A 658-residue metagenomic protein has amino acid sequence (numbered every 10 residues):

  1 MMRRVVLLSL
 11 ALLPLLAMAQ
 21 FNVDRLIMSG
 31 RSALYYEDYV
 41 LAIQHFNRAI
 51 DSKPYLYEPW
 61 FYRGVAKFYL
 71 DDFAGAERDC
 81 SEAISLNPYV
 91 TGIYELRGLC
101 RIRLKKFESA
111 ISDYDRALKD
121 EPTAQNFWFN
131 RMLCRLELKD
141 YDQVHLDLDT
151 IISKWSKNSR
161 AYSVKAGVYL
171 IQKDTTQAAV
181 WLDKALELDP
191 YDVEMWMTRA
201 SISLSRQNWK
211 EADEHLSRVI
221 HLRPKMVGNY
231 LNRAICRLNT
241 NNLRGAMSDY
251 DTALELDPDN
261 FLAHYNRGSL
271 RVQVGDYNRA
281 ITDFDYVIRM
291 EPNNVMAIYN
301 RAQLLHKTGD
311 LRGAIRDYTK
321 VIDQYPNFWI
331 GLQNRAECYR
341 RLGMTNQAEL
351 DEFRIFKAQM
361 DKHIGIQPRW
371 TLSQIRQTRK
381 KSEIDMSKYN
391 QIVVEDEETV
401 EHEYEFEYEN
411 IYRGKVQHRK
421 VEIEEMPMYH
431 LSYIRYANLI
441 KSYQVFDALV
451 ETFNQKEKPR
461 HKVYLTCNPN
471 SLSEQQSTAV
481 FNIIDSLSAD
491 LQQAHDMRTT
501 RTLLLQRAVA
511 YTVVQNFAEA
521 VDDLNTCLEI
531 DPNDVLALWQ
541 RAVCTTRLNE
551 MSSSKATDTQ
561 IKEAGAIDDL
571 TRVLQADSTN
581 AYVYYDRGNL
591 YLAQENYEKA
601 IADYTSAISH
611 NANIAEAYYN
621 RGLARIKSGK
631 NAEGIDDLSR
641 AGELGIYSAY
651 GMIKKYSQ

Functional and structural regions predicted by a protein language model:
N22-D24, Y57-E58, T91-G92, A124-N126 (+12 more regions): Helix-start (N-cap) detector for alpha-helical repeat units in TPR-like alpha-solenoids, especially tetratricopeptide
M28, Y62, L96, N130 (+11 more regions): Canonical tetratricopeptide repeat
Y35-Y36, Y69, R103, E137-L138 (+10 more regions): Register position in tetratricopeptide repeats
S52, L86, D120, K154-W155 (+11 more regions): Structural marker of alpha-solenoid helical repeat scaffolds
K307, D323-Q324, F328-L503, Q658: Eukaryotic alpha-helical solenoid repeat scaffolds
